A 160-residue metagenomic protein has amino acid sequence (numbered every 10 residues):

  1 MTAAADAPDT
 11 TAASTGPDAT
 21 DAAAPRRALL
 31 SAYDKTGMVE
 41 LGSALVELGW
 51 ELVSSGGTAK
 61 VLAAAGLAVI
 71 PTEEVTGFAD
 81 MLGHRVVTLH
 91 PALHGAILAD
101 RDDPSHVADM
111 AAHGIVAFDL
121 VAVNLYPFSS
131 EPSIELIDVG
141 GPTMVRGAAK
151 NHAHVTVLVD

Functional and structural regions predicted by a protein language model:
T2-T72: N-terminal glycine-/serine-/threonine-rich phosphate-binding loop
D18, A22, A28, A65 (+5 more regions): Homeobox/homeodomain signature
A22, A32-V39, G56, V87 (+6 more regions): Electropositive phosphate-/nucleotide-binding environments in soluble metabolic enzymes
A23, V39, A44-E47, I115-D160: Internal alpha/beta core interface subdomains
A24-A28, A44, P91-L98, S130-E131: Short, basic, glycine/proline-bearing loop/turn elements
L30-A32, E51-G56, I70-E74, A99 (+3 more regions): General beta-strand structural signal in soluble alpha/beta enzymes
E51-L52, F78, H90, E135-L136: Short, flexible coil/turn micro-motifs enriched in small/turn-prone residues
G57-F128: Glycine-rich nucleotide/cofactor/substrate-binding loop typically near the N-terminus or early in the first domain
